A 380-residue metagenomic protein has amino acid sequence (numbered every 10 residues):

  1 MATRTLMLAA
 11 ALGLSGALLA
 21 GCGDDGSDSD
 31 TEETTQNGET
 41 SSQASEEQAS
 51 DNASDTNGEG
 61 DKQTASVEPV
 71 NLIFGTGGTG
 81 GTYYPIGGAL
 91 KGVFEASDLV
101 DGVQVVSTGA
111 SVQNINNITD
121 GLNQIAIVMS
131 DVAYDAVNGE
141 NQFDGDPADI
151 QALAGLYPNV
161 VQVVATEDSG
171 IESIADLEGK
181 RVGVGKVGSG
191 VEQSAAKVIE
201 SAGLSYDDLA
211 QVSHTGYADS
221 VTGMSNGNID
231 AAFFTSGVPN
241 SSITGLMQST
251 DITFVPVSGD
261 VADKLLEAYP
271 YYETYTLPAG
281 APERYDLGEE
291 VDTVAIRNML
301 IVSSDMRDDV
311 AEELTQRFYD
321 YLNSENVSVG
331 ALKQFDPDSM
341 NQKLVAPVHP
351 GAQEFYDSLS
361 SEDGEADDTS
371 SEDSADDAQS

Functional and structural regions predicted by a protein language model:
M1-A20: Sec-dependent bacterial lipoprotein signal peptides
L19-E59: Bacterial lipoprotein signal-peptidase II cleavage site
P69, A110, D120, A148 (+4 more regions): Extracytoplasmic
P69-S97, D101-V105, N159-N226, Q342 (+2 more regions): Bilobed "Venus flytrap"/periplasmic-binding protein-like clamshell domains and structurally analogous long
S107-A110, N114-I125: Divalent cation-coordinating acidic motifs and surrounding scaffolds that mediate Ca2+/Mg2+/Mn2+/Zn2+-dependent binding
S130-V132, N138-F143, S169, Y206-S213 (+1 more regions): Pocket-lining segment of extracytoplasmic ligand-binding domains
D135-N138, D149-G155: Short beta-strand-centered segments that line the small-molecule binding cleft or hinge of alpha/beta clamshell
D219, N226, S236-P256, D260 (+3 more regions): An extracytoplasmic/periplasmic, membrane-proximal ligand-sensing/linker region
